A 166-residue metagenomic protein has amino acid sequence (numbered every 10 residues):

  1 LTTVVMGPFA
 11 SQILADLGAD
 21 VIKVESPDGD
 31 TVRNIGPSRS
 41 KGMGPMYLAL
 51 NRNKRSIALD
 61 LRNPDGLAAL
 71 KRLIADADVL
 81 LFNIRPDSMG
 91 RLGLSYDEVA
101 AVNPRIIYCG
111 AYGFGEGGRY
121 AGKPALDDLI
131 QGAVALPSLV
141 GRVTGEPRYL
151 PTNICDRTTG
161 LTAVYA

Functional and structural regions predicted by a protein language model:
L1-A166: N-terminal helix-loop segment corresponding to the beta1-alpha1 unit of nucleotide/adenylate-binding folds
